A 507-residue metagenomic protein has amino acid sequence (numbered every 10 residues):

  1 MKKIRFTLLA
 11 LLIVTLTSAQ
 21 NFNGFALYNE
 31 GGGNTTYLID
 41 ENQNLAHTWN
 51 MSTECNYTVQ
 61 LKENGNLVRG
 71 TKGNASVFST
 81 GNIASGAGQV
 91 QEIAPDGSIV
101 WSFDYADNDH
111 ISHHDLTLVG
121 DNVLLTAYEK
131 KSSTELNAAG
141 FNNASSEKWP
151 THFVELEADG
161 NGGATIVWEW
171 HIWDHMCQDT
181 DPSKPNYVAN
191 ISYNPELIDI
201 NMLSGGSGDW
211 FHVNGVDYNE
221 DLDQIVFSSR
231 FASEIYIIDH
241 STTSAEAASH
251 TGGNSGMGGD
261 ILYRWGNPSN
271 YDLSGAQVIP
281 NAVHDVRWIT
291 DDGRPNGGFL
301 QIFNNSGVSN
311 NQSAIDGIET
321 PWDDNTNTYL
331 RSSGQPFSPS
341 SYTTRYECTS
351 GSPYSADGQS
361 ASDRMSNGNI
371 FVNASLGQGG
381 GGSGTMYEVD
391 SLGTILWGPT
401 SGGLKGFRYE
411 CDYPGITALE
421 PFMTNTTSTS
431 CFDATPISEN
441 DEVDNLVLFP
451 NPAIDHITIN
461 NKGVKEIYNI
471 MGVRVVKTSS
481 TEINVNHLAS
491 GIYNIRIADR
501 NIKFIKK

Functional and structural regions predicted by a protein language model:
K2, G403-F432, M471-V473, H487-K507: In a subset of proteins, long, contiguous C-terminal domains/tails are tracked
K2-L9: Sec-dependent signal peptide recognition, specifically the positively charged N-region followed immediately by
L9-L11, E54, S76, G379 (+2 more regions): Amphipathic, positively biased hydrophobic alpha-helical segments used for protein targeting and membrane insertion
L9-L12, N161, Q178, Q224 (+8 more regions): Residues in flexible loops and secondary-structure boundaries
V14-L16: N-terminal signal peptide c-region/cleavage motif recognized by signal peptidases
Q20-A434: Histidine-/acidic-rich catalytic cores in large beta-rich domains
E41, E439-K507: C-terminal outer-membrane/trafficking sorting elements
